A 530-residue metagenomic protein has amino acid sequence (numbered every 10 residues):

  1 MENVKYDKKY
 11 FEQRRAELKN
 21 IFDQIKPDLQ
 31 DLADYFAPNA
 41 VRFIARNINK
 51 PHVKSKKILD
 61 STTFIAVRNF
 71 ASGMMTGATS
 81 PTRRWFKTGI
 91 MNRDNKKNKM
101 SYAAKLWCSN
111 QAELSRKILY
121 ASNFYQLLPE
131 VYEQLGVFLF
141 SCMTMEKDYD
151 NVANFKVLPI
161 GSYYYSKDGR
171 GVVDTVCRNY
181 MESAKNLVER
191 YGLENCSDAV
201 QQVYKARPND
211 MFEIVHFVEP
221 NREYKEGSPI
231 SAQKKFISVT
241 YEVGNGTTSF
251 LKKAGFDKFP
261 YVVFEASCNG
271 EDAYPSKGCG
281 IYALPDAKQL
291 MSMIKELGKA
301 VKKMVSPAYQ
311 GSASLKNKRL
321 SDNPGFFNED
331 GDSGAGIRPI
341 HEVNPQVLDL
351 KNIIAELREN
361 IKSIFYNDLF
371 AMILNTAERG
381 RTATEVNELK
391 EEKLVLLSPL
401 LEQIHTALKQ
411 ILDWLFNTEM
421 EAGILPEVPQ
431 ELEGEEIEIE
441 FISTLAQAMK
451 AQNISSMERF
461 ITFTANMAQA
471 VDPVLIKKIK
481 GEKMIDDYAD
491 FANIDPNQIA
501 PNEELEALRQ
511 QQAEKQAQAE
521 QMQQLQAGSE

Functional and structural regions predicted by a protein language model:
M1-Q202: Extended, helix-rich architectural segments
M1-Q24, D28, S306-E530: C-terminal anchoring/interaction modules
Y10-E12, A16, D23, K147-N323: Structured, contiguous alpha/beta core segments that scaffold functional sites
T62, A66-A78, Q111, S115 (+5 more regions): Short, Φ-rich (hydrophobic/aromatic) sequence segments
A112, F124, A184, A287 (+3 more regions): Alpha-helix initiation and N-capping motif
F138, P285, N352, E356: Short, well-structured alpha-helical interface segments that form or flank functional binding sites
T144, Y164, T240, E438-I442 (+1 more regions): Residues in well-ordered beta-strands of folded domains
